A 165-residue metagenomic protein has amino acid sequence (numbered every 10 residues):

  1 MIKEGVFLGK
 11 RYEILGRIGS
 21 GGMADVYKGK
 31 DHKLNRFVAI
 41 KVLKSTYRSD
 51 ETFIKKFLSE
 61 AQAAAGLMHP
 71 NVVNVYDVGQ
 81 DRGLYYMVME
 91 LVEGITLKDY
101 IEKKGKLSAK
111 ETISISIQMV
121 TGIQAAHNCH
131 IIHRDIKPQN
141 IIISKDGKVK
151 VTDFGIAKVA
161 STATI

Functional and structural regions predicted by a protein language model:
L15-G21, V26: Protein kinase glycine-rich loop
K30-F37: Conserved N-lobe loop of protein kinases adjacent to the ATP-binding glycine-rich P-loop
K44-G66: AlphaC helix of the eukaryotic protein kinase fold
V78: Activation-segment/catalytic-loop signature of the eukaryotic protein kinase fold
R82-T96, Y100: Conserved short submotifs of the Hanks-type protein kinase catalytic core that shape the nucleotide-binding pocket
I115-S116: Activation segment signature within eukaryotic-like protein kinase domains
M119-I131: Protein kinase catalytic-loop region centered on the HRD/HxD motif
